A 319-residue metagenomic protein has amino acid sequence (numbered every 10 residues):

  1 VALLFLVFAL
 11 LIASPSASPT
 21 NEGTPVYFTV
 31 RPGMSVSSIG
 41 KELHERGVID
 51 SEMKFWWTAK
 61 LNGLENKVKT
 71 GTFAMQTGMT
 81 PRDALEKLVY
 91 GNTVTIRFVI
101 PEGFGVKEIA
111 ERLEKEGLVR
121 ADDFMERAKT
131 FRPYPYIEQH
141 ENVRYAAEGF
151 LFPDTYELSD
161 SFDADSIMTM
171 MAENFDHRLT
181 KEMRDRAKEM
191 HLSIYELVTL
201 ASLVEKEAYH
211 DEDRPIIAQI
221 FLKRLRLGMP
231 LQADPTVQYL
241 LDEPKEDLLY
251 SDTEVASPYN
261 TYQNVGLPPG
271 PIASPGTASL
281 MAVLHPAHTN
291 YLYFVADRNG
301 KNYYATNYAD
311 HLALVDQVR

Functional and structural regions predicted by a protein language model:
V1-G23: N-terminal type II signal-anchor transmembrane helix that functions as the membrane-insertion/stop-transfer segment
G23-T24, L64-F73, T93, G149-F152 (+2 more regions): Surface-exposed aromatic
G23-V26, W56-K60, V68-T70, T93-T95 (+2 more regions): N-terminal post-signal-peptidase region of extra-cytosolic proteins
P25-M34, K41-E42, T93-L118, K188-L192: Glycine-rich loop/hinge motif
S35, I49, V99, R112-R120 (+2 more regions): Bacterial extracytoplasmic/cell-wall-associated proteins, especially those involved in peptidoglycan
S35, T80-P81, G105, D163: Short, structural beta-strand-to-alpha-helix junction motif
S37-K87: Extracytoplasmic/periplasmic/luminal assembly and interaction segments in envelope/secretory/respiratory proteins
A74-N92, S159, I167-D176: Conserved "repeat-terminator" motif of extracellular CCP/Sushi domains
